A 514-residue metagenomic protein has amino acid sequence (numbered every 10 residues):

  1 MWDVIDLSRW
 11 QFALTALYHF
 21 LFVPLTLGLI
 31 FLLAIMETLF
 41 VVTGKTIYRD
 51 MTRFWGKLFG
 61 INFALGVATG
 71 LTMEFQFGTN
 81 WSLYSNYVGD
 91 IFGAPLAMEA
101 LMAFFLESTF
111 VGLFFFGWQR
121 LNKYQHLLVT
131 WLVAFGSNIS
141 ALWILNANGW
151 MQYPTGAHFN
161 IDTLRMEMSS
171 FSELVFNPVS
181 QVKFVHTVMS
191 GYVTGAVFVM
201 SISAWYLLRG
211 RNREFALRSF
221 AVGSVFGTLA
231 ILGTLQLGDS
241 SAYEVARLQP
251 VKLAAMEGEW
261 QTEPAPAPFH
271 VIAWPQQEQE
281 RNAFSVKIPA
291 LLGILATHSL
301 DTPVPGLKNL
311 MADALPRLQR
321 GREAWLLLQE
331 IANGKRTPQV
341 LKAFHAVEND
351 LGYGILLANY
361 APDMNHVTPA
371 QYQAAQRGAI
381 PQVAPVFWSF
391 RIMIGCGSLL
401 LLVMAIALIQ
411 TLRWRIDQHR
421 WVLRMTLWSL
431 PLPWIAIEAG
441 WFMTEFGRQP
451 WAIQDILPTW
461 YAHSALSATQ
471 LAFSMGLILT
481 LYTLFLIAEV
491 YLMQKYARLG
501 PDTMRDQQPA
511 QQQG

Functional and structural regions predicted by a protein language model:
M1-L17, G44-M51, F75-A97, G149-V185 (+5 more regions): Membrane-interface interhelical loops and short amphipathic "cap" helices that link adjacent transmembrane segments
V23-L32, M102-F110, G191-S201, I392-L408 (+1 more regions): Hydrophobic alpha-helical transmembrane segments
T43-I61, Y87-G93, A97, G117-F135 (+2 more regions): Membrane-interfacial loop-to-helix junctions in multi-pass inner-membrane proteins
G60-T69, W131-M151, G227-G238, L427-T444: Hydrophobic alpha-helical membrane-insertion segments
N62-L132, G149, F446-Q449: Membrane-interface helix-loop-helix modules in multi-pass inner-membrane proteins
G112-L121, Q125-W131, L142-M151, V175-K252: Internal alpha-helical transmembrane segments
W143, A147, L229-R336: Aromatic-rich transmembrane-lumenal/periplasmic boundary elements in polytopic membrane proteins
G378-W441, A472-Y496: C-terminal substrate/ligand-recognition segments
